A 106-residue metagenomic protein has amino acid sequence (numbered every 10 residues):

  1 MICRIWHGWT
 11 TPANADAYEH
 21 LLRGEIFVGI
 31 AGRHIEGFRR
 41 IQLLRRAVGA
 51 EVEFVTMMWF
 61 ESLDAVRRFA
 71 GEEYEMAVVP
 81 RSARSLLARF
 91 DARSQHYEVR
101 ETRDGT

Functional and structural regions predicted by a protein language model:
C3-W9, Q42-Y74: Short, well-ordered beta-strand segments in beta-rich or mixed alpha/beta enzyme and ligand-binding folds
W9-L22: Short, surface-exposed ligand-recognition loops at beta-strand->loop->(often short) alpha-helix junctions that present
P12, G37-R40: Membrane-targeting and insertion segments and their boundary/processing signals
N14-D16, D64-V66, T102: Residue-level signal for secondary-structure boundary sites
G24-E36, W59-H96: An amphipathic, aromatic/His-enriched active-site/gating alpha helix that lines ligand/cofactor pockets
R39-V52, V78-T106: Glycine-rich beta-strand-turn "strand-cap" elements at beta-sheet edges
